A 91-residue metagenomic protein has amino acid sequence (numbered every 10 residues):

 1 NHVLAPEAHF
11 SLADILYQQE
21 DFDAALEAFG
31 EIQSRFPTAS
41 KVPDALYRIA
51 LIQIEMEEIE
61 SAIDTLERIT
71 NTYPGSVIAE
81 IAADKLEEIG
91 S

Functional and structural regions predicted by a protein language model:
N1-S91: Acidic, polar-rich low-complexity tracts and alpha-helical solenoid repeat scaffolds
